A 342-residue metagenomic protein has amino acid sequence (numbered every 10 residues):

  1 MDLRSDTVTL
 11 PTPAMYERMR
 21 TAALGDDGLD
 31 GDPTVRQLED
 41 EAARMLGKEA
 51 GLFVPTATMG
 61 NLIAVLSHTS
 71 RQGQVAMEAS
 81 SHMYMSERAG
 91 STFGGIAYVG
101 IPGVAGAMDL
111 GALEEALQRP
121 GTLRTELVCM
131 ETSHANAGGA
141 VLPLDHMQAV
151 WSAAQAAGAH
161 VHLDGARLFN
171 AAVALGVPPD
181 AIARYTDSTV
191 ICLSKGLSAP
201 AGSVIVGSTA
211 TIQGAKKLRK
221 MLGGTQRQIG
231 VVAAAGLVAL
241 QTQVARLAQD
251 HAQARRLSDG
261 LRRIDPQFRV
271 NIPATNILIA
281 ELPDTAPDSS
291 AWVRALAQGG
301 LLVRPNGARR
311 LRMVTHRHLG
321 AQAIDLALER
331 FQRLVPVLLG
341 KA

Functional and structural regions predicted by a protein language model:
M1-N271, T275-A286, S290-G299, R304-L319 (+2 more regions): Conserved PLP-enzyme active-site core in the AAT-like
